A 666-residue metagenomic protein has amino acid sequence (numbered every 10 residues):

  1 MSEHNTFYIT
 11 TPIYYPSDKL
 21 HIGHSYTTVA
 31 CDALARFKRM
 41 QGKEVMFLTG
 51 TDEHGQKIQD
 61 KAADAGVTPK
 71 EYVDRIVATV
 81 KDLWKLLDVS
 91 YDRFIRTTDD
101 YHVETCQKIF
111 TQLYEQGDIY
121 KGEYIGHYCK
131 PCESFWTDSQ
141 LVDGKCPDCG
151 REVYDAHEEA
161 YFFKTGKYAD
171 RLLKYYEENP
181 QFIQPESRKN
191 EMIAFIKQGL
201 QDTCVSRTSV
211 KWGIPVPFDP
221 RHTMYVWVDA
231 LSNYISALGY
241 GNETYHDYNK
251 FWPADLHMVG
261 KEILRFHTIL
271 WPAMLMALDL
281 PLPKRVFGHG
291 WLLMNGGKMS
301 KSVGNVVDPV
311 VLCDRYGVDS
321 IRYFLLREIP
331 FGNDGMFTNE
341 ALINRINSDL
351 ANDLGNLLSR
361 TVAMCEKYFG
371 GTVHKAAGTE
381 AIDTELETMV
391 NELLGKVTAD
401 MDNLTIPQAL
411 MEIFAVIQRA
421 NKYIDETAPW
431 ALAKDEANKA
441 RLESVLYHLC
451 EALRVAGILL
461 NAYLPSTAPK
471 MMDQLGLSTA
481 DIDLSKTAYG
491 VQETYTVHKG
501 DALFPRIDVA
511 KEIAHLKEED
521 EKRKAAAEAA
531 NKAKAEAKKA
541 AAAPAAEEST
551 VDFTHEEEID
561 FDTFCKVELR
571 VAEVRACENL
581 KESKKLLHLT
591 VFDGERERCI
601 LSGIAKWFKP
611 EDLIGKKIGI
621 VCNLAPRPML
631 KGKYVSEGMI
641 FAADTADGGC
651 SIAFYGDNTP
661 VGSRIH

Functional and structural regions predicted by a protein language model:
M1-E3, F37-E44, A65, P69 (+8 more regions): Secondary-structure transition/capping motifs at alpha-helix termini and the adjoining loop/turn into the next element
S2-I76, I95-T111, E115, C132 (+6 more regions): N-terminal catalytic cores of NTP/NDP-binding nucleotidyl/phosphoryl-transfer enzymes
S2-T49, Y101-T105, C149, D155-K367 (+1 more regions): Structured secondary-structure scaffolds
I76-D92: A glycine-rich helix N-cap at a beta->alpha junction
Q116-A169, L173: Cys/His-rich short segments
K121, H127, E328, N333 (+3 more regions): Helix-rich, typically C-terminal accessory recognition domains appended to large enzymatic cores
A468-T563: Intrinsic disorder at enzyme termini
A542-H666: Phosphate-backbone binding interfaces of nucleic-acid-interacting proteins
